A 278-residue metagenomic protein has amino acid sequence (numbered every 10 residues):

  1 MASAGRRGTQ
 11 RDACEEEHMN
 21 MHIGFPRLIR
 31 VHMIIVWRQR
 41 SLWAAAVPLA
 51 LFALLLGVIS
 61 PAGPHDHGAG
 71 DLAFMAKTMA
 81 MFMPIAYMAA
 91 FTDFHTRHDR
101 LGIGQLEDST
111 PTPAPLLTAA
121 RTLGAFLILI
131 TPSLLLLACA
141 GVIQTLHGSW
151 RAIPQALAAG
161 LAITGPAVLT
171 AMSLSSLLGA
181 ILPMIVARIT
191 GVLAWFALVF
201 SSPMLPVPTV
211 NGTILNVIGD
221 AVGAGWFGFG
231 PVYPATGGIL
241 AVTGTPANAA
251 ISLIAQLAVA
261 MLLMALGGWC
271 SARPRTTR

Functional and structural regions predicted by a protein language model:
A2, R7, D12-Y87, F91-H98 (+2 more regions): Hydrophobic alpha-helical transmembrane segments
N20-I23, T92-L106, A171-L205: Cytoplasmic juxtamembrane interface segments
F25, I29-M33, L178-L182, I214 (+2 more regions): Hydrophobic alpha-helical segments of integral membrane proteins, encompassing both true transmembrane helices
L42-A46, L157-A162, R188-G191, L253-I254: Hydrophobic alpha-helical transmembrane segments
P48-F52, G124, L193-L198: Transmembrane alpha-helical core residues of multi-pass small-molecule transporters, especially secondary transporters
A53-A86, F91-F94, L123-I189: Secretory targeting signals
T92-I130: Helix-loop-helix units of permease transmembrane domains in multi-pass membrane transporters, especially ABC
I189-R278: Terminal transmembrane helical anchor/hairpin motif
